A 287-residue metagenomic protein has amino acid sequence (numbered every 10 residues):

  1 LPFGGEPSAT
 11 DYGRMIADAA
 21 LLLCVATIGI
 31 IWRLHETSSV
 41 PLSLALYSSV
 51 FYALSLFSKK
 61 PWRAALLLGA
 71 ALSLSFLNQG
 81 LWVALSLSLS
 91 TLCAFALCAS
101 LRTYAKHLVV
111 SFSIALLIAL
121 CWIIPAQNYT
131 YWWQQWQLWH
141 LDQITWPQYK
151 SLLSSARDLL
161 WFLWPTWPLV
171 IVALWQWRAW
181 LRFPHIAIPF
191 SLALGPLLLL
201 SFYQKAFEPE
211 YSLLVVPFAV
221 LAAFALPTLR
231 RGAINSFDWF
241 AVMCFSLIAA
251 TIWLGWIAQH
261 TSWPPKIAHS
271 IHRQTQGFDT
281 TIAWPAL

Functional and structural regions predicted by a protein language model:
L1-A26, L44-A45: Transmembrane-helix signature of polytopic, membrane-embedded enzymes that assemble or transfer cell-envelope glycans
A9-I16, L56-K60, L77, W180-H185: Short, amphipathic, aromatic/basic-enriched membrane-interface segments that mark the entry/exit of transmembrane
L23, T27-I30, S43-V50, L117-I118: Membrane-embedded alpha-helical core segments of multi-pass
G29-S43, G80-V83: Short acidic/glycine- and proline-prone juxtamembrane loop motifs at membrane-interface regions of multi-pass membrane
V40-F51, S86-S90, W167, Y211-A222: Hydrophobic core segments of transmembrane alpha-helices in multi-pass, intramembrane catalytic enzymes
V50-L67, L72-S75, W177, L226-L229: Membrane-interface transmembrane helices that cradle and orient dolichyl/undecaprenyl
A53-P61, G80-W82, L97-T103, A223-R231: Juxtamembrane membrane-interface segments at transmembrane alpha-helix termini
A70-P209, P217, S236-P285: Transmembrane-lumen/periplasm boundary regions of multi-pass, lipid-linked membrane glycan transferases
